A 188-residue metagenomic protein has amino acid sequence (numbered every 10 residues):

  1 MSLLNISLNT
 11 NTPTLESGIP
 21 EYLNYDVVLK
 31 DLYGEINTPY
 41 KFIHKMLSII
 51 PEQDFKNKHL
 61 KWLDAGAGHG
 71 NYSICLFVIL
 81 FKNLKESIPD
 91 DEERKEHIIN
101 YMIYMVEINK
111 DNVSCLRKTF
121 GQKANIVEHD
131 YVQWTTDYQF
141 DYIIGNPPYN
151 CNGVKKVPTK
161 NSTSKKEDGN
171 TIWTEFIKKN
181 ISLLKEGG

Functional and structural regions predicted by a protein language model:
M1-G188: SAM-dependent methyltransferase catalytic region
